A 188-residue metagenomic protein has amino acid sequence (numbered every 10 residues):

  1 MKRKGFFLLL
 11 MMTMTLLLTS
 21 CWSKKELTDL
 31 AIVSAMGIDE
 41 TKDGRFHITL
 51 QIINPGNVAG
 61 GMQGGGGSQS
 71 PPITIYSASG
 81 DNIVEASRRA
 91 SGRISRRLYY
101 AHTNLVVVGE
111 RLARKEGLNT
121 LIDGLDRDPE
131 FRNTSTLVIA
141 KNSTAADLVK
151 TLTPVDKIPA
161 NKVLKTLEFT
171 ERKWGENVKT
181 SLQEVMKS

Functional and structural regions predicted by a protein language model:
K2-S188: Membrane-proximal alpha-helical signals and transmembrane carboxylates
